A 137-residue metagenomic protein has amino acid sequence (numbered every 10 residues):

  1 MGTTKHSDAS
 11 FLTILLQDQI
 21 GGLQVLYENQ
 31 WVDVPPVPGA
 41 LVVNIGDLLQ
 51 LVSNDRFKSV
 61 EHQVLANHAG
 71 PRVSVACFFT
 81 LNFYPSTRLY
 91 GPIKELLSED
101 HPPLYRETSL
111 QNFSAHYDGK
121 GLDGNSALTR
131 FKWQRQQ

Functional and structural regions predicted by a protein language model:
M1-Q137: C-terminal flanking tails of non-heme Fe-dependent oxygenases
